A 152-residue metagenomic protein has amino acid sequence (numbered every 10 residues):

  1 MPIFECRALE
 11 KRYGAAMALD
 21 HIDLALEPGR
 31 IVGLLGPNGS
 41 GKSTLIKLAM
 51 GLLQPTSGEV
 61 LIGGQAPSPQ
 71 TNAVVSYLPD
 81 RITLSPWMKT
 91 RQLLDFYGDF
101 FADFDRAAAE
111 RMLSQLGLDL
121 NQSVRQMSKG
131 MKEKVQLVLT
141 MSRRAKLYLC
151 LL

Functional and structural regions predicted by a protein language model:
A16-M17, P69: Short coil-to-beta microelement around the adenine-binding A-loop and adjacent beta1/P-loop entry of ABC ATPase
V32-L34, I46: Short hydrophobic beta-strand immediately N-terminal to the Walker A/P-loop
P37-G41: Walker A (P-loop) phosphate-binding loop of ABC-type ATPase nucleotide-binding domains
M50: Helix-to-loop junction immediately C-terminal to a conserved catalytic motif
G58-T71: Conserved ABC transporter NBD signature motif
R81-Q136: ABC-family P-loop ATPase nucleotide-binding domains
